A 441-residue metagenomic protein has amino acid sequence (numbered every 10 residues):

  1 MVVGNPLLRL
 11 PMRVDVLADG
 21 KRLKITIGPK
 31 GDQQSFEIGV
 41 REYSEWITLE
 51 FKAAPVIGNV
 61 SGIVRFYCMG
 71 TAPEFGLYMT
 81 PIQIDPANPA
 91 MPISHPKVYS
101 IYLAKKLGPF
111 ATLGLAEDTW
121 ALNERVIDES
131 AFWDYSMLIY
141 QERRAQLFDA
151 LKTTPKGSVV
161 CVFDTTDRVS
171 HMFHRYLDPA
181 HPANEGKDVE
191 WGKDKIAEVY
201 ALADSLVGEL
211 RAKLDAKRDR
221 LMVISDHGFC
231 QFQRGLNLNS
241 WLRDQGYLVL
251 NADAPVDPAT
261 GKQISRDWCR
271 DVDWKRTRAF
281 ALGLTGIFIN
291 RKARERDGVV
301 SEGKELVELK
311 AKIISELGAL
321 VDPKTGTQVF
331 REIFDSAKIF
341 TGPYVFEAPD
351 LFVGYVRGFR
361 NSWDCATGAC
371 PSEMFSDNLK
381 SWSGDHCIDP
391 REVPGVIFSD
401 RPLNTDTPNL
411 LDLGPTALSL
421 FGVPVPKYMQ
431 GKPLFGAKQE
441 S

Functional and structural regions predicted by a protein language model:
M1-K187, P258, R278-T327, S362: His/Asp/Glu-rich, glycine-adjacent segments that coordinate divalent cations and/or stabilize oxyanion chemistry on
F148, A180-K193, A197, N239-A259: Acidic, His- and aromatic-enriched active-site or binding-groove loops in soluble protein domains that engage sugars
D167-M172, C230-S240, R276, E295-G298 (+2 more regions): Short catalytic/ligand-binding loop motif for oxyanion handling, primarily in non-cytosolic enzymes, centered on
H174-A180, G235-G246, E302-K304, P349 (+1 more regions): Short secondary-structure boundary/capping segments
Y200-R243, T327-S336, G342-V345, L351-G354 (+2 more regions): Metal-dependent active-site segment of extracytoplasmic phospho-/sulfohydrolases and closely related
L242-G303, N378-F421: Substrate-binding rim/cap in mid-to-C-terminal beta-strand-loop elements of soluble/periplasmic
K310-K312, L320, K324-A348, D412 (+1 more regions): Polar, surface-exposed loop/tail segments that function as active-site lids or cofactor/substrate-recognition elements
L351-D385: Short, His- and charge-rich active-site/binding loops that engage polyanionic ligands
